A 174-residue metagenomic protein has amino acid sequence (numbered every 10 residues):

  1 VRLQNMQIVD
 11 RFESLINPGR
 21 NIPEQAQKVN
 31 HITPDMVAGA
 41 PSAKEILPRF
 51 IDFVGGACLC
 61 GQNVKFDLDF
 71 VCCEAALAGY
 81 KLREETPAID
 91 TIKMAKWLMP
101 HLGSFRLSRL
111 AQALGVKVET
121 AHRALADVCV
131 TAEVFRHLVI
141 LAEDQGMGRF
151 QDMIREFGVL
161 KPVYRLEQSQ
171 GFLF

Functional and structural regions predicted by a protein language model:
V1-T86, P100-H122, V163, Q170-L173: Conserved non-catalytic scaffold segment of RNase H-like nuclease domains
S14, T91, T131: Ser/Thr-centric signal marking residues that sit in or immediately flank functional binding/regulatory motifs
R49, R109, V130-H137: Alpha-helical scaffold segments in soluble metabolic enzymes
E85-A95: A short, structured active-site edge motif that brings together acidic residues
A126: Acidic donor-binding loop at a coil-to-helix junction in glycosyltransferase catalytic cores that engages
A132-F174: Acidic two-metal-ion nuclease catalytic site recognized across multiple nuclease folds, prominently DnaQ/RNase D-T
